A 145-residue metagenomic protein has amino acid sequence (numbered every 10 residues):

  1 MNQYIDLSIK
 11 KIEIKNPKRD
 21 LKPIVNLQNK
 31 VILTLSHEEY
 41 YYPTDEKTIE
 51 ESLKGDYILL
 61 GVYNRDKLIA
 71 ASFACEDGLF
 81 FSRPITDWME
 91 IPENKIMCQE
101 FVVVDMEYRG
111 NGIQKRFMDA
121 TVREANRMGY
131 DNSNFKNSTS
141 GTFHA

Functional and structural regions predicted by a protein language model:
N2-K47, G61-N64, L68-I69: Short amphipathic alpha-helix that is part of the acyltransferase structural core
K11, Q28, S72, Q99 (+2 more regions): Polar/charged side chains located within well-ordered beta-strands of beta-rich proteins
V31, E76-F80, G141: Feature marks short, surface-exposed loop/turn motifs that line or immediately flank catalytic pockets and channel
E50-G55: Short loop/turn motifs at secondary-structure junctions and domain boundaries
A70-V102, R109: Conserved acyl-donor/pantetheine-binding loop and adjacent beta-alpha core of acyl/acetyltransferases and related
S72, K136-A145: Active-site/acyl-donor-binding loops of N-acyltransferases
V104, G110-A125: Conserved acetyl-CoA-binding loop-helix of GNAT-fold acetyltransferases
A125-T139: Conserved GNAT acetyl-CoA-binding A-motif
